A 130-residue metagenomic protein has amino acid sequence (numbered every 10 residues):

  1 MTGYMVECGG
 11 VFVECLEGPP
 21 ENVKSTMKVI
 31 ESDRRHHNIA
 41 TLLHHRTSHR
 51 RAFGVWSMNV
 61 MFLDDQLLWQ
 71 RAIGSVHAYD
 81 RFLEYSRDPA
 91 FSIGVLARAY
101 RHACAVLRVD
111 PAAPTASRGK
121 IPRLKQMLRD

Functional and structural regions predicted by a protein language model:
M1-D130: Charge-rich, low-complexity N-terminal segments
